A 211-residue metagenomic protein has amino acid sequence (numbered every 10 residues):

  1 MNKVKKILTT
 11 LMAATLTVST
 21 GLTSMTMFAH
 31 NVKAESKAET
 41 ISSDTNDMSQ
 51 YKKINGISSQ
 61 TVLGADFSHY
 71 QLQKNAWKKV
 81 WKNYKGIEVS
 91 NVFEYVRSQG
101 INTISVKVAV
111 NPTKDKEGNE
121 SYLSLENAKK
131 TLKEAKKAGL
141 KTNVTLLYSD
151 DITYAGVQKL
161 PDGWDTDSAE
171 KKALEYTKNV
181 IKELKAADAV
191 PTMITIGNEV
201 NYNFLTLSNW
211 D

Functional and structural regions predicted by a protein language model:
M1-L11, F28, K33: Bacterial Sec-dependent N-terminal signal peptides
L8-T20: Hydrophobic alpha-helical targeting segments used for export or membrane insertion
V18-E39: Sec-dependent signal peptide cleavage junction
K37-I101: N-terminal carbohydrate-binding accessory modules
T61-F67, I104-V106, T142-L146, T192-I196: Hydrophobic faces of well-ordered beta-strands that scaffold small-molecule active sites in alpha/beta enzyme cores
S68-Y70, A109-N111, L147-S149, I196-N201: Active-site beta-loop-alpha junctions enriched in small/polar residues
E88-V157, P161-D162, K172-L174, D211: Aromatic-lined substrate-binding rim segments of carbohydrate-active enzymes
L123-N127, T153-D211: Active-site cleft segment of glycoside hydrolase catalytic domains centered on the general acid/base Glu
